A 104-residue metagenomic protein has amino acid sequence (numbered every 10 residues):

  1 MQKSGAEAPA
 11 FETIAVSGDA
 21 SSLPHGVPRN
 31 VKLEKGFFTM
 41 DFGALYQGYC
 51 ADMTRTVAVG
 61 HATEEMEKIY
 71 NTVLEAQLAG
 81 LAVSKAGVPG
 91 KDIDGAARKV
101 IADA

Functional and structural regions predicted by a protein language model:
M1-A104: Active-site neighborhoods and metal-handling regions in enzymes and metal-associated proteins
